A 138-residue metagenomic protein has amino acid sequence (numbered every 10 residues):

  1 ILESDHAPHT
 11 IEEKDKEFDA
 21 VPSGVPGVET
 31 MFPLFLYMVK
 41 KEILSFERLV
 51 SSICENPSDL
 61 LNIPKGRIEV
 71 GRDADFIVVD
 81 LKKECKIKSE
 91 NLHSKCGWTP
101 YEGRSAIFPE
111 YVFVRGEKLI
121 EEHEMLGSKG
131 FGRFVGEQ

Functional and structural regions predicted by a protein language model:
I1, A7-L81: His/Asp/Glu-enriched, well-ordered alpha-helical/loop segment that forms or immediately abuts the divalent-metal
E3-S4, E121: Thr-Gly-centered strand-to-loop micro-motif
D73-R133: C-terminal cap of metal-dependent C-N hydrolases
F134-Q138: Peripheral (often C-terminal) accessory segments that flank ATP-dependent C-N-forming ligase machineries
